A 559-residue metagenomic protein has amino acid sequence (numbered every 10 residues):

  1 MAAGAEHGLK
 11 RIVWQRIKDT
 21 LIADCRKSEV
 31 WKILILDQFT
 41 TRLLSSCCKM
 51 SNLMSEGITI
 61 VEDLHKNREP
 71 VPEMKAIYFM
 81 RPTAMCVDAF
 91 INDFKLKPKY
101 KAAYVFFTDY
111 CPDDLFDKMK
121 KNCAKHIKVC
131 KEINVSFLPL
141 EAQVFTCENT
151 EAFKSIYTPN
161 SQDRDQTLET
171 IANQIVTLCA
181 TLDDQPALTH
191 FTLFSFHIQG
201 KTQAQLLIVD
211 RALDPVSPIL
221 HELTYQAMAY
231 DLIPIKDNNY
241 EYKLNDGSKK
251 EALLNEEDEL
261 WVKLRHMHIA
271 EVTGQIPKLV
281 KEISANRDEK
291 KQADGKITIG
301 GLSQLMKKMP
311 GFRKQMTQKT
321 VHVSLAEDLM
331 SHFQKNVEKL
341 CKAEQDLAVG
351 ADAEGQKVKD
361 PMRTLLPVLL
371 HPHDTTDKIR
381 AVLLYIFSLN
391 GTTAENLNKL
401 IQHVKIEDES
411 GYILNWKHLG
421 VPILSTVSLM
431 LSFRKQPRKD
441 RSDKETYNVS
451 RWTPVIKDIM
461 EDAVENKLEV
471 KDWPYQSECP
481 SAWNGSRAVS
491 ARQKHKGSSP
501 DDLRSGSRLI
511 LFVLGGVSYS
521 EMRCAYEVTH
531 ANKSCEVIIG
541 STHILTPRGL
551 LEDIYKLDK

Functional and structural regions predicted by a protein language model:
M1-K559: Extended, well-folded catalytic/binding cores that form a central cleft or groove in large enzyme and scaffold domains
